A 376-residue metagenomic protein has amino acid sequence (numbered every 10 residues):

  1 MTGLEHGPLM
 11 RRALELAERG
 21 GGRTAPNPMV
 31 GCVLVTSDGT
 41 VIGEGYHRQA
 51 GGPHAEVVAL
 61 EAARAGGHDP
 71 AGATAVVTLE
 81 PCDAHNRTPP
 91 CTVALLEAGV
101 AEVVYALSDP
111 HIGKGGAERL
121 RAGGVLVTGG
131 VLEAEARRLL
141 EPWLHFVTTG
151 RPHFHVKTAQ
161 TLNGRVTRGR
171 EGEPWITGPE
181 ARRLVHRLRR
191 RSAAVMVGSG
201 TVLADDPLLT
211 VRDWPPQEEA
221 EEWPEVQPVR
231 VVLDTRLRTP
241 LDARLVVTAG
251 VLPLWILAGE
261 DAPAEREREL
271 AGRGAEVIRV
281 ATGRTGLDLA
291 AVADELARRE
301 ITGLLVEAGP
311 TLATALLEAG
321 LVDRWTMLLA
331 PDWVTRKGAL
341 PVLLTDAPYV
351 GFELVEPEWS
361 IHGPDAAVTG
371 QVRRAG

Functional and structural regions predicted by a protein language model:
T2-P28, G43-E44, H153-H155, Q160-G376: Enzymes that bind and transform nitrogen-containing heteroaromatic metabolites
R23-P26, G51-G52, A117, L126 (+2 more regions): Proteins enriched for Cys/Gly/acidic motifs involved in redox and nucleic-acid/cofactor modification
G31: Helix-turn-helix
L34-E135, W255: Zn2+-dependent cytidine deaminase-like catalytic core
T36-S37, T148-T149, Q371-R373: Active-site beta-strand termini and strand-to-loop segments that position acidic
A84, T88, G129-L132, V147-R151 (+1 more regions): Short capping loops/turns at secondary-structure boundaries
I112-G113, R137, A313, V334: Generic structural signal for helix capping and beta-alpha/helix-loop junctions
